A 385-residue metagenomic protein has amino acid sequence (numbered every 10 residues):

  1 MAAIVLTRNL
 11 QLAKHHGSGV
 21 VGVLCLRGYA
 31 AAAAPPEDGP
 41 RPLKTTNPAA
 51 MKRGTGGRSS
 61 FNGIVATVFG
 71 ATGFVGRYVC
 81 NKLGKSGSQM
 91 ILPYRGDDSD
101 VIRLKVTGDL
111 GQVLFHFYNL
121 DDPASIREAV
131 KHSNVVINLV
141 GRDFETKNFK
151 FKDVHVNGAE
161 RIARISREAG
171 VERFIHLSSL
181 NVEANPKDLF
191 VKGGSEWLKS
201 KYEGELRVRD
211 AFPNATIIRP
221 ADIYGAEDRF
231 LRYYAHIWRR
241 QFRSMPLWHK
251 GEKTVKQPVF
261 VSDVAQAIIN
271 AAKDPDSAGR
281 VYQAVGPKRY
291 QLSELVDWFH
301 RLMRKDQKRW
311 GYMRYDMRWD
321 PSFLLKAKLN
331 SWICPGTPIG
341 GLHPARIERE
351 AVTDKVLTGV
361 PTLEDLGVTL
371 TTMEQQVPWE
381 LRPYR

Functional and structural regions predicted by a protein language model:
M1-N62: N-terminal mitochondrial targeting presequence
A2, A32, F61, A71 (+4 more regions): Oxidoreductase cofactor-interface core, primarily capturing Rossmann-like NAD(P)-dependent enzymes
G28-Y29, D38, N62, Q89-I91 (+3 more regions): Conserved Rossmann-fold NAD(P)-dependent oxidoreductase catalytic core, especially the SDR/UDP-sugar
L43-P48, D316-R385: A hydrophobic C-terminal alpha-helical subdomain
N47-P93: N-terminal Rossmann NAD(P)H-binding glycine-rich loop of SDR-like oxidoreductase domains
V65, N134-V135, R173: Structural motif
R77, D97-A169, L180-L189: NAD(P)H-binding glycine-rich loop region in Rossmannoid oxidoreductase-like domains and their noncatalytic homologs
Y94-D98, K288: Residues in the short beta-alpha loop(s) of Rossmann-like NAD(P)-binding domains
